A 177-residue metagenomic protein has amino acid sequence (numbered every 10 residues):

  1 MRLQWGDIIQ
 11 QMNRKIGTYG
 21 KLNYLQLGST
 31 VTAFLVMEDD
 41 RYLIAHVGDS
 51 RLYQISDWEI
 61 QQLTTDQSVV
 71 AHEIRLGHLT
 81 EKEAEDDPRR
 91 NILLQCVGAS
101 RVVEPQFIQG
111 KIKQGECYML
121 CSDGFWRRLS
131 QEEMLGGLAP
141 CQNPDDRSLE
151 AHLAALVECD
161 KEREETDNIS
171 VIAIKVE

Functional and structural regions predicted by a protein language model:
M1-E177: PP2C/PPM-type serine/threonine phosphatase catalytic domain
